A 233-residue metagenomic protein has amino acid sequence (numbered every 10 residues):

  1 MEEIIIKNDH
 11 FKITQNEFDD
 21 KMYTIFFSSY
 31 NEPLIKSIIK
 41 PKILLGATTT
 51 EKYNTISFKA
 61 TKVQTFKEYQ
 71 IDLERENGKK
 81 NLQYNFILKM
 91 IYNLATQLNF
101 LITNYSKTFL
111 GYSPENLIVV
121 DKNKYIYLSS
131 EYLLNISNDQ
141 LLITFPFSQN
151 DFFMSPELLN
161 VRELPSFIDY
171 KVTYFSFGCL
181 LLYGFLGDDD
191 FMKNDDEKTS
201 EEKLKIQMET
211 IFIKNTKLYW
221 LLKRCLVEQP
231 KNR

Functional and structural regions predicted by a protein language model:
M1-T55: ATP-binding glycine-rich loop module of kinase domains
I43-N85: Conserved structural core of kinase catalytic domains
M90-I91: Activation segment signature within eukaryotic-like protein kinase domains
A95-T108: Protein kinase catalytic-loop region centered on the HRD/HxD motif
F109-E157: Activation segment/activation loop of eukaryotic-type protein kinase catalytic domains
L164-F175, C179-N215: Conserved C-lobe activation region of Hanks-type protein kinase-like domains
L218-K223: Hydrophobic alpha-helical patch in the C-lobe of Hanks-type protein kinase catalytic domains
L226-R233: A conserved short helix/loop substructure at the end of the activation segment of eukaryotic-like protein kinase domains
